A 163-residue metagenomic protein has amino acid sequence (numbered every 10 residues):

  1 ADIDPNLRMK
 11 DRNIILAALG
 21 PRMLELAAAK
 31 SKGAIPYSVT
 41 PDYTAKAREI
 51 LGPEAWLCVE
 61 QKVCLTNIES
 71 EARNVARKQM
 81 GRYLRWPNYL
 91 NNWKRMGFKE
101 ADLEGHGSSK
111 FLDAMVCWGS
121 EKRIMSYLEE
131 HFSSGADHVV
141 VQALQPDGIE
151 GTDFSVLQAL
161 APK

Functional and structural regions predicted by a protein language model:
A1-K163: Active-site-adjacent structural elements that line small-molecule/cofactor binding pockets in enzymes
